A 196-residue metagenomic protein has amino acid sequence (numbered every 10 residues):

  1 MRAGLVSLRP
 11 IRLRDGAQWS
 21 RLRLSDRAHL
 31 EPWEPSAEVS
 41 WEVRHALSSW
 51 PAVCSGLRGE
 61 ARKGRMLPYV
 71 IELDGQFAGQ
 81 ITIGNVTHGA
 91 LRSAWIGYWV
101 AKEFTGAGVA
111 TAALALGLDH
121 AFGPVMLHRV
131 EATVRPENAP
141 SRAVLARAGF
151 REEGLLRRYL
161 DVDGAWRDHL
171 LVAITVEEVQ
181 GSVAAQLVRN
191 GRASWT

Functional and structural regions predicted by a protein language model:
M1-E103, W166-T196: GNAT-family acyltransferases
E38, P136-E137, L160: Positions that flank functional sites
Y69, H120-F122, F150: Conserved hydrophobic/aromatic "anchor" residues that stabilize well-ordered secondary structure elements
G75, G108, N138, G164: Conserved G/P- and acidic residue-centered "switch" motifs that form tight phosphate/ATP-binding loops in soluble
Y98-V100, G106-H120, A139-R147: Conserved acetyl-CoA-binding loop-helix of GNAT-fold acetyltransferases
G123-T133: Conserved GNAT acetyl-CoA-binding A-motif
E131-T133, R151-D168: Conserved catalytic-core motifs of GNAT/GCN5-like acyltransferases
